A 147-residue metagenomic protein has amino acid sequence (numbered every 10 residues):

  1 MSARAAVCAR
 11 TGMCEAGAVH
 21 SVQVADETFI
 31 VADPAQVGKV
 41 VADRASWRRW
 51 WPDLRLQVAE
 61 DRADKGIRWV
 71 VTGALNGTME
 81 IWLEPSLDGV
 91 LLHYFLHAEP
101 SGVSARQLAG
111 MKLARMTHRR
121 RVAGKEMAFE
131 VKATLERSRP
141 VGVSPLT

Functional and structural regions predicted by a protein language model:
S2-Q57, T147: Hydrophobic ligand-binding cavity/cleft-lining segments
S21, D64-G66, L87-L91: A generic structural signal for beta-strand entry/edge sites
V22, P52, D61-A63, L75-G77: Residues that act as N-cap/strand-start positions at coil-to-secondary-structure junctions
E27-V31, V70, W82: Generic structural detector for well-ordered beta-strands
V37-V41, W47, I67-W69, L92-Y94 (+1 more regions): Hydrophobic pocket/interface hotspot
L56-R62, L83-E84: Short, exposed beta-strand/loop patches in secreted or surface proteins that constitute
E60-V70, P140: Short, hydrophobic/aromatic-rich segments at coil-to-beta transitions
V71-L146: Beta-strand/loop substructures that line and gate deep hydrophobic ligand-binding cavities in soluble
